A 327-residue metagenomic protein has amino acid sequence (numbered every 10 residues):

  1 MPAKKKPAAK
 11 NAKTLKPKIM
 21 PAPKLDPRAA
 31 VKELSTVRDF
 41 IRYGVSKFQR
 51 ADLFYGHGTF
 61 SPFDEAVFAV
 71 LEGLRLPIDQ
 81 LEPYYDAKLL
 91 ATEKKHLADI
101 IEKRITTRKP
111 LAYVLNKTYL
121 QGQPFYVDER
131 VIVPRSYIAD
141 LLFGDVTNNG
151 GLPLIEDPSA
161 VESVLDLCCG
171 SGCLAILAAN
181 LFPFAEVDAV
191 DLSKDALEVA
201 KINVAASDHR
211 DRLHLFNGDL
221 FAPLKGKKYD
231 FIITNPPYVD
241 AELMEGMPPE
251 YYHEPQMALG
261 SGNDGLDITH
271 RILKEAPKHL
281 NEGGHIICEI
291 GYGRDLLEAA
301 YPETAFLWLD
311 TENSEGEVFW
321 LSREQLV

Functional and structural regions predicted by a protein language model:
A3, P7-A8: Low-complexity, polybasic segments enriched for Lys interleaved with small residues
K10-L120: N-terminal auxiliary segments of SAM/dcSAM-dependent transferases
L34, F60-F63, L90-K94, I132-R135 (+3 more regions): Short, solvent-exposed loop/helix junctions and linker helices that flank or host conserved functional motifs
A51-G56, V146-P158, D208, L280: Alpha-helix termini
A69, R108, I138, L174 (+3 more regions): Residue-level signal for inorganic ion chemistry
R75, V131-I132, Y238: Active-site/binding-pocket entry motifs
Y84-Y85, K95-F184, K194-V199: SAM-dependent Rossmann-like transferase core, predominantly class I methyltransferases with a strong bias toward
F143, T147, F184-E186, V190-V327: S-adenosylmethionine
